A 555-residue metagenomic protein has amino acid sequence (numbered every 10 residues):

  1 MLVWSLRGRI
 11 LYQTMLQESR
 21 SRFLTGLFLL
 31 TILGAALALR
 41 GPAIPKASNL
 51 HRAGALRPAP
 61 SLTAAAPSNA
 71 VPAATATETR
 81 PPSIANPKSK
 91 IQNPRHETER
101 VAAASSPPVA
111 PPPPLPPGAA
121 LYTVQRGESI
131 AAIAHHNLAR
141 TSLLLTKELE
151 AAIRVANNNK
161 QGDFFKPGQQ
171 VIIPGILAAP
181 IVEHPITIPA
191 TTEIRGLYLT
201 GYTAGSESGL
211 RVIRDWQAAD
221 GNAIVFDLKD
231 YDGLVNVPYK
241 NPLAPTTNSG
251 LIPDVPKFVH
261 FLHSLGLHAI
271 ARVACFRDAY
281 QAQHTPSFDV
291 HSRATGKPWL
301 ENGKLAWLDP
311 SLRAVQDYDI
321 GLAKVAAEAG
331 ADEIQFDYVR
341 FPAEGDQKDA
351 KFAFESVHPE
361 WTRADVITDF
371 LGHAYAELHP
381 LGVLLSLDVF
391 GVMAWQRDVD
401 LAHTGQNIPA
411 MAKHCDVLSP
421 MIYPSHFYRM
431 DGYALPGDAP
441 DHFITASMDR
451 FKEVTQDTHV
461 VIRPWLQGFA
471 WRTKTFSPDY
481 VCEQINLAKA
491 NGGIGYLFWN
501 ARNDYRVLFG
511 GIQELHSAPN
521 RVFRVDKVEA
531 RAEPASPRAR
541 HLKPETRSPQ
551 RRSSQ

Functional and structural regions predicted by a protein language model:
S48-H51, P112, T123, A139-I186 (+2 more regions): Extracellular LysM carbohydrate-binding repeats and other cell-envelope/extracellular binding modules
P107-S142: Primarily a LysM-type cell-wall glycan-binding module
P185-A204, H260, S264, F276-E328: Active-site-adjacent "subsite" loops/lids of carbohydrate-active enzymes
L210-G233, E328-E333, H414-V417, N491-G495: Catalytic domains of carbohydrate-active enzymes, especially glycoside hydrolases
A219-I252, A343-F352, I512: Aromatic-lined carbohydrate-binding/catalytic grooves of carbohydrate-active enzymes
A279, H284-S287, A329, E333-A364: Active-site-proximal loop/short-helix segments that contain or immediately flank catalytic acid/base residue(s)
S356-R472: Glycoside hydrolase catalytic-domain groove-lining segments
C415-R429, P440-I444, R450-E529: Substrate-binding cleft of secreted/luminal carbohydrate-active enzymes
